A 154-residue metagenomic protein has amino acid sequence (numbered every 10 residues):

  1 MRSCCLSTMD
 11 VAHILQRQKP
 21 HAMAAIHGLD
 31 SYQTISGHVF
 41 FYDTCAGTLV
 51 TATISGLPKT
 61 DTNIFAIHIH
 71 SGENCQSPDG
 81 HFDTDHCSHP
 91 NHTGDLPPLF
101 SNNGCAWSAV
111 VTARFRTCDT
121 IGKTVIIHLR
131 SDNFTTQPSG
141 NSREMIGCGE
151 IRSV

Functional and structural regions predicted by a protein language model:
M1-V154: N-terminal leader/targeting pre-sequences
